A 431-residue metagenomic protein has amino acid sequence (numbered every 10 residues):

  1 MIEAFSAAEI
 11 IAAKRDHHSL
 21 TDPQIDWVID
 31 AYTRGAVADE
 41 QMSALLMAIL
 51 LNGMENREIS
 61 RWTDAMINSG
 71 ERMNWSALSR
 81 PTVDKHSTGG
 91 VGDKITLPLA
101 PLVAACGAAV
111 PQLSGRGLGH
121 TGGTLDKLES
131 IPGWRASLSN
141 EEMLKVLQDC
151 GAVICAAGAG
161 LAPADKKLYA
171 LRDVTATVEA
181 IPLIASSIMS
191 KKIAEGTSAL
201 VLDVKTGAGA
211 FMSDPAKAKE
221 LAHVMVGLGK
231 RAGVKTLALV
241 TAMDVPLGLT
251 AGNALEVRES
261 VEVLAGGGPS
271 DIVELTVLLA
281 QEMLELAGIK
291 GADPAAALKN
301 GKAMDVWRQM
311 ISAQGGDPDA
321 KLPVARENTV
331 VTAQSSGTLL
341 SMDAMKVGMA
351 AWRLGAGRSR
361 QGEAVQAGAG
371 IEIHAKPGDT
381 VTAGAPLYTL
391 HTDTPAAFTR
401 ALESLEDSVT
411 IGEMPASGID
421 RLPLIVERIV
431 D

Functional and structural regions predicted by a protein language model:
M1-G92, Q309-A313, I425-D431: Acidic, glycine/proline-rich low-complexity segments that act as flexible tails and inter-domain linkers
F5, E9, K14, S19-T21 (+5 more regions): Well-ordered secondary-structure scaffolds
L51, P98-P111, K191-G196, R231-A232 (+1 more regions): Alpha-helix C-terminal capping segments
P81-A104, A108-H120: Glycine/serine-rich anion-binding loops at beta->alpha junctions that coordinate negatively charged ligand groups
T96, S114, T121-D126, A157-G158 (+4 more regions): Short acidic, glycine/serine/threonine-rich loops at helix termini
L113, L147, C155-G158, D203-K205 (+1 more regions): Short beta-strand segments
K127-V153, H223-G229, G233: A glycine-rich helix N-cap at a beta->alpha junction
Q148-T197: Phosphate/diphosphate-binding glycine-rich loops and adjacent basic-rich segments that engage nucleotide
